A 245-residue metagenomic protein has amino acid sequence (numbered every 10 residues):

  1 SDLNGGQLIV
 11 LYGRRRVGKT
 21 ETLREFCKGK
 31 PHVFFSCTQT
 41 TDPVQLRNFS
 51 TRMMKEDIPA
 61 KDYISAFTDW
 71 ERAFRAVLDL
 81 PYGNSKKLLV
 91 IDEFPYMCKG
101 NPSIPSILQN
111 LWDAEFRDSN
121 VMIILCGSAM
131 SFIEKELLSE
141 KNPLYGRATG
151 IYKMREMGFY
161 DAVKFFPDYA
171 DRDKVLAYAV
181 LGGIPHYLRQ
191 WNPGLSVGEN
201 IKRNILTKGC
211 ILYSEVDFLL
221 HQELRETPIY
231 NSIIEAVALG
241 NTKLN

Functional and structural regions predicted by a protein language model:
S1-N245: Phosphate-binding site recognition
